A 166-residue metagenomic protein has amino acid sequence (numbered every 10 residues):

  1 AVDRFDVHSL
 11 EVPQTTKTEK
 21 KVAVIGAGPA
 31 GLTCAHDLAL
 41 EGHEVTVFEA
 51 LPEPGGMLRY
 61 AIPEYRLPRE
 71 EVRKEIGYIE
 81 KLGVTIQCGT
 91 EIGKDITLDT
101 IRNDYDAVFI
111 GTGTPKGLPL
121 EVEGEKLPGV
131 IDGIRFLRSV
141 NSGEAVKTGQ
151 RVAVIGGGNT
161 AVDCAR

Functional and structural regions predicted by a protein language model:
A1-Q14, V140-N141: Ferredoxin-type iron-sulfur electron-transfer modules in oxidoreductases and energy-metabolism complexes
P13-T16, V122, E144-A145: Replace "in large, NTP-powered and nucleic-acid-processing enzymes" with "in large, NTP-powered factors and other
T15-V22, V130, T148-G149: A short, charged/proline- and glycine-enriched loop that marks the coil->beta-strand transition at the N-terminal
A23-F48, Q87-L98, R102-D104, K116-L118 (+1 more regions): Rossmann-like dinucleotide/flavin-binding elements
H43-R59: Glycine-rich FAD pyrophosphate-binding loop
E44, G83-T85, G129: Conserved beta-strand segments of alpha/beta enzyme cores
M57-D106: N-terminal Rossmann-like dinucleotide/flavin-binding domain of flavoprotein oxidoreductases that bind FAD/FMN
I110, T114-L137: Glycine-rich beta-alpha-beta "Rossmann" dinucleotide-binding loop(s) and their flanking helix/strand
